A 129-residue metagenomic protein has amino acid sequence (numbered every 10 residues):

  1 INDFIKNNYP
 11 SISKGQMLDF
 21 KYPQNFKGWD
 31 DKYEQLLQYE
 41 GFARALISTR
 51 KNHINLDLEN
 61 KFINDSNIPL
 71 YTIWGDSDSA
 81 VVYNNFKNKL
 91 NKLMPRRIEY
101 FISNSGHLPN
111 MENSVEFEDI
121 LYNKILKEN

Functional and structural regions predicted by a protein language model:
D3-N64: Conserved alpha/beta-hydrolase catalytic His-Asp/Glu region
L18-K21, S79-Y83, E116-F117, L121: A general structural signal for short secondary-structure boundary/capping elements
W29, N84-F86, E112-S114: Short aromatic-enriched loop/helix-cap "lid" or pocket-rim segments at secondary-structure transitions that line
D30, E34, W74, S105: Conserved short-loop catalytic and cofactor-binding motifs
L37, G41, V81, E112: Residue-level signal for the nucleotide or nucleotide-sugar donor/cofactor binding architecture
F42-N91, F101: Conserved serine/cysteine hydrolase catalytic core
P95-N129: Catalytic active-site module of serine/aspartate enzymes centered on a nucleophile-bearing elbow/loop
